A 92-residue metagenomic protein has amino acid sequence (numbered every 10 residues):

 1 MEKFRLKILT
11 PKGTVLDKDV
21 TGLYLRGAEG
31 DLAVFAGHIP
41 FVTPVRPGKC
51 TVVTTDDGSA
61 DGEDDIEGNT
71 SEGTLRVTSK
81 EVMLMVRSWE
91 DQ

Functional and structural regions predicted by a protein language model:
M1-K3: Intrinsically disordered, compositionally biased charged tails
R5-Q92: Compact, glycine-rich, soluble single-domain proteins
